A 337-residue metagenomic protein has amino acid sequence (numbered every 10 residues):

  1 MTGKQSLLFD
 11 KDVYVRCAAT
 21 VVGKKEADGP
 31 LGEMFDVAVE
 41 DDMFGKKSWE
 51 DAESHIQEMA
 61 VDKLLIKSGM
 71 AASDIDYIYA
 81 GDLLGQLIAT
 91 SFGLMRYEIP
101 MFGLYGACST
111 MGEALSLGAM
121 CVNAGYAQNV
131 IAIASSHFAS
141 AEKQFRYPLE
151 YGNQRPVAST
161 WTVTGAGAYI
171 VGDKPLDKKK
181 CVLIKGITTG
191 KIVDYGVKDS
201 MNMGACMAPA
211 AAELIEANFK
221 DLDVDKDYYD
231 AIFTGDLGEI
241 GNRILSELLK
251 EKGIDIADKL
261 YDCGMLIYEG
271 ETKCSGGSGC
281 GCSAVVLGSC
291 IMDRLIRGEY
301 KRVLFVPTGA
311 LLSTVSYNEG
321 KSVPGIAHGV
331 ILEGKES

Functional and structural regions predicted by a protein language model:
M1-E50, P148-E216, D221-V224, I254-G270 (+2 more regions): Condensing-enzyme catalytic core mediating Claisen C-C bond formation in acyl metabolism
V15, D51-C108, Y228-R243, E247: Conserved beta-ketoacyl condensing-enzyme motif
V21, A80-Q86, S136-H137, G309: Short glycine-enriched loops at secondary-structure junctions
E26-D28, A89-S91, A141-R146, R243-L245 (+1 more regions): Short acidic, glycine/serine/threonine-rich loops at helix termini
E53-G69, L117, C206-D221, V286-I291: Short, well-ordered amphipathic alpha-helical segments that serve as non-catalytic structural scaffolds within diverse
L87-I88, F138-K143, K179, I192-G196 (+1 more regions): Short, well-ordered, mixed-charge alpha-helical segments that flank or form enzyme active sites
Y105-A132, V171, S278-E299: Active-site-proximal alpha-helical scaffold in enzymes
G235-K273: Active-site pocket-lining segment
